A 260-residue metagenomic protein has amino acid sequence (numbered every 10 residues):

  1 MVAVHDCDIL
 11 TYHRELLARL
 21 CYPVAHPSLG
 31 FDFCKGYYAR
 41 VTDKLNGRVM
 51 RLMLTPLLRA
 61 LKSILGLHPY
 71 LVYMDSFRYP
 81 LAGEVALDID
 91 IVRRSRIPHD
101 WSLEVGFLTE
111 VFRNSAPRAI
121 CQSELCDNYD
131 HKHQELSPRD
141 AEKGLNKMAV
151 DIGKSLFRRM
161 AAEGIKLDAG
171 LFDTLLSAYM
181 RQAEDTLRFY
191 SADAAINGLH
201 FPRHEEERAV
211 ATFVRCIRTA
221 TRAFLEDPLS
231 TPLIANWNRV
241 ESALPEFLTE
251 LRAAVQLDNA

Functional and structural regions predicted by a protein language model:
M1-L10: Short beta-strand-to-loop acidic/aromatic patch adjacent to the donor-nucleotide binding site
Y12-Y38: Conserved donor-nucleotide/metal-binding helix-loop-beta segment in metal-dependent transferases, i.e., the alpha-helix
L16-L20, L52-P56, I91, G106 (+2 more regions): Alpha-helical scaffold elements adjacent to nucleotide-binding pockets in ATP/GTP-utilizing enzyme cores
S28, D32-T42, G47-F77: Short, flexible, basic/aromatic active-site loop/helix in glycosyltransferases
A60-W101, N114: Aromatic-glycine-rich donor-binding/catalytic loop that engages nucleotide-sugar donors across glycosyltransferases
H99, T109-N128: Catalytic donor-sugar/metal-binding loop of nucleotide-sugar-dependent glycosyltransferases
C121-E142: Active-site donor/metal-binding and catalytic loop motifs of nucleotide-sugar-dependent glycosylation enzymes
E135-A260: Terminal low-complexity segments of carbohydrate-biosynthetic enzymes
